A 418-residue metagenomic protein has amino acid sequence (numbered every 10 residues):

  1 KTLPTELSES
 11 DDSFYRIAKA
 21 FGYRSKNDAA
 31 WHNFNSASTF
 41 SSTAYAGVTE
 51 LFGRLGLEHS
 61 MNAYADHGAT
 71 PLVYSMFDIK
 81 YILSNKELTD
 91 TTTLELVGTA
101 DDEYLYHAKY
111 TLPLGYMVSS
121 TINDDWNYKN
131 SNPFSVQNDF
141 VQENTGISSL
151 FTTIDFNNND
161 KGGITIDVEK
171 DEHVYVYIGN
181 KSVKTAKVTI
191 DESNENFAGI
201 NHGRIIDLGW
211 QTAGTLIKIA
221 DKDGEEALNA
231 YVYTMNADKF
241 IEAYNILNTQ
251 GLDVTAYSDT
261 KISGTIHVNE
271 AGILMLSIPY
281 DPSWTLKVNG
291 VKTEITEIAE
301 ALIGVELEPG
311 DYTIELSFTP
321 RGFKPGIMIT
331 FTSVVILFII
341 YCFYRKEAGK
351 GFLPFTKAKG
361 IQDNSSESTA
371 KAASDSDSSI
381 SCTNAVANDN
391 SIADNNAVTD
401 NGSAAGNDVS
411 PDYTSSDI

Functional and structural regions predicted by a protein language model:
T5-M76, T111-P113, M117-P133, A243-I246 (+2 more regions): Extracytoplasmic/lumenal acceptor-recognition loop(s) of multi-pass membrane glycoenzymes
F14-I17, K80-Y81, E103-L105, Y175 (+1 more regions): Beta-sheet entry/capping signal
Y23-R24, L83-T89, Y280-P282: Short, polar loop motifs at secondary-structure junctions
H59-A100, K109: Periplasmic/luminal catalytic loop of GT-C fold multi-pass membrane glycosyltransferases that transfer sugars from
S75, D101-I147, Y231-A237: Catalytic cores of secreted or luminal carbohydrate-active enzymes
N144-E367, D417-I418: Active-site-proximal, structured, solvent-exposed surfaces of multi-pass membrane proteins that position macromolecular
K350-D389, N396, D400-N401, G406-I418: Cytoplasmic C-terminal tails of single-pass
